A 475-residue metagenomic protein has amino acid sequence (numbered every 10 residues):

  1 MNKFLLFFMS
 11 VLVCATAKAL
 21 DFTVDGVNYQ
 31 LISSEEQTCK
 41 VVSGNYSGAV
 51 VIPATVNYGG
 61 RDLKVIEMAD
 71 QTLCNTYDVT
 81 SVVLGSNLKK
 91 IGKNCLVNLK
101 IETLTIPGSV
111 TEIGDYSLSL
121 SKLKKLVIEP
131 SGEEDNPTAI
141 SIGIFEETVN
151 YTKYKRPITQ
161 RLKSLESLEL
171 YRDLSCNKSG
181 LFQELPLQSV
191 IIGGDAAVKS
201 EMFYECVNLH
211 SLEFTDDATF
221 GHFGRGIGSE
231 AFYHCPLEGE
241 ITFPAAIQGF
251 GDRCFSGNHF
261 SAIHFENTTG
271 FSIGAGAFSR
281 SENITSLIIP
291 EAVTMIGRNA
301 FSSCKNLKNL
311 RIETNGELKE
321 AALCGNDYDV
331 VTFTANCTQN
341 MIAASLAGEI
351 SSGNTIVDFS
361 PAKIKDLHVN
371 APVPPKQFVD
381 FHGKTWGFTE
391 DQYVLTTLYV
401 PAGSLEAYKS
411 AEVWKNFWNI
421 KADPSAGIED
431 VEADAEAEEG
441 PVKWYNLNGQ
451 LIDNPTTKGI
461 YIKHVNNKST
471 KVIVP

Functional and structural regions predicted by a protein language model:
M1-K3, I462-P475: C-terminal tail/sorting-segment detector
F4-V13: Sec-dependent N-terminal signal peptides
A15-A19: Sec/Tat signal peptide C-region and signal peptidase I cleavage site
V24-G26, N45-I66, Y77-K90, L99-E112 (+12 more regions): Structural signature of tandem-repeat unit edges
Y58, N446-N467: Short, surface-exposed loop/turn motifs with a glycine/proline- and acidic-biased composition
Q71-T72, G92-C95, G114-S117, G143-I144 (+7 more regions): Consensus positions within tandem repeat domains that build extended binding/scaffold surfaces
S410-G427: A recurrent domain-boundary module in secreted/ectodomain proteins
D423-N448: Residue-level detector of functionally pivotal "anchor" positions at catalytic/ligand-binding pockets or at interdomain
